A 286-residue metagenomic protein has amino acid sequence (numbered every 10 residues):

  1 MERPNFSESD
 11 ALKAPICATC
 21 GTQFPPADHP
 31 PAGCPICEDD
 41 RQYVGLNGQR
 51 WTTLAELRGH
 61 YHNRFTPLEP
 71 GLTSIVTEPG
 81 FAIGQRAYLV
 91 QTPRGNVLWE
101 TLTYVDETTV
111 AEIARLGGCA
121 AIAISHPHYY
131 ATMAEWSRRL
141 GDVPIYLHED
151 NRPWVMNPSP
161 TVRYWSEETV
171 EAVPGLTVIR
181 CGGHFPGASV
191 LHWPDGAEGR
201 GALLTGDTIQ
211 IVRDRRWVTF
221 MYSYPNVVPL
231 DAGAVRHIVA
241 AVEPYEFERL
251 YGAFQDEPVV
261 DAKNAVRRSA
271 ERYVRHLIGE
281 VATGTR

Functional and structural regions predicted by a protein language model:
E2-R94, R268, T283-R286: Zn-dependent metallo-beta-lactamase
F6, A11-A32, D39-Y43, G95-L98 (+4 more regions): Metallo-beta-lactamase
L12, H62-N63, Q85-A87, S166-E168 (+2 more regions): Short, acidic/polar N-cap/turn motifs at the starts of alpha helices
L46, T109, M133-A134, N157 (+2 more regions): Short glycine-/acidic-enriched loop or helix-start segments at secondary-structure transitions that form or flank
E56-P70, A134-G187, V228-E243: Metallo-beta-lactamase
S74-A121, S159-T161, E167-E168: Pre-active-site segment of Zn-dependent metallo-hydrolases
F81, Q85, E149-D150, V155-P160 (+4 more regions): Active-site-proximal loop/helix segment associated with metal-binding centers of metalloenzymes
E107-L147: Active-site metal-binding motif and surrounding structural segment of the metallo-beta-lactamase
